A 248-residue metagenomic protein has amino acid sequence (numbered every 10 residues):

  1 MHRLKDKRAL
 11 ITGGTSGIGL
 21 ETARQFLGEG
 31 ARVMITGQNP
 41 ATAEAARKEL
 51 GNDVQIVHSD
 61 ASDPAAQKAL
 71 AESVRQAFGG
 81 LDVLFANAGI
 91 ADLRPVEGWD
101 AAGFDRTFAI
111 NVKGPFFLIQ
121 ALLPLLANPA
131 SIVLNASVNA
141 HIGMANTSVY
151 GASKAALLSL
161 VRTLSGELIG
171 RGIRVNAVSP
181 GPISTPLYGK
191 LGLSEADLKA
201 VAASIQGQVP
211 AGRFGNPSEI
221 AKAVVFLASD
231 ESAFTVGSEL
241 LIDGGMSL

Functional and structural regions predicted by a protein language model:
R8, T15-S16, N39: Conserved glycine-rich cofactor-binding loop
P40, H58-A69, A101, E219: The beta1-alpha1 cofactor-binding region of Rossmann-like NAD(H)/NADP(H)-dependent oxidoreductases
P95-V96, D100-F108, I205: Substrate-binding pocket helix/loop in short-chain dehydrogenase/reductase
I119, S153, V161: Active-site helix of classical SDR
P124, G166-G170, A233: Alpha-helical segment proximal to the catalytic Tyr-Lys
L125, R213-I242, S247: C-terminal substrate-recognition "lid" of short-chain dehydrogenase/reductases
S137: Residue(s) in the substrate-gating loop at a strand-loop-helix junction that position the organic substrate next
